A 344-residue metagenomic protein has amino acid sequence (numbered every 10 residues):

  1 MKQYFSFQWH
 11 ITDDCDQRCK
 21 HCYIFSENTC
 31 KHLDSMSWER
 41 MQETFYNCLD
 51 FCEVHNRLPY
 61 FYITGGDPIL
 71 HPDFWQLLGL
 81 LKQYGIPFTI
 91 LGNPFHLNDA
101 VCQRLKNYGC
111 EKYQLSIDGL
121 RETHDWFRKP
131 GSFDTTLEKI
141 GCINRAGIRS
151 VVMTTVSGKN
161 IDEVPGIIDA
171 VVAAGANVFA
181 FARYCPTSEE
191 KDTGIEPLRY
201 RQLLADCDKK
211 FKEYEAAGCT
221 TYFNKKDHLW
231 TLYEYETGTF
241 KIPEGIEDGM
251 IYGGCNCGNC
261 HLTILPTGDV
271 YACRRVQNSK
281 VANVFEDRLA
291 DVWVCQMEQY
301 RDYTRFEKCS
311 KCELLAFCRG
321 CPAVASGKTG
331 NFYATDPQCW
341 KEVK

Functional and structural regions predicted by a protein language model:
M1-E111: Conserved alpha-helical substructure of the radical SAM core
K2-Q3, F25, T29, V270-K344: Flexible mid-to-C-terminal extensions adjoining Fe-S/redox cofactors in radical SAM and related proteins
H10, K31-H32, M36, Y108-K112 (+4 more regions): Radical SAM enzyme [4Fe-4S]-AdoMet core and its adjacent flexible, acidic and glycine-rich loops/tails across
R18, R57, G109, G175-N177 (+2 more regions): Short loop/turn motifs at secondary-structure junctions
F25, T64, S116, A182 (+1 more regions): Conserved residues at the C-terminal ends of beta-strands
E27, H96, L120, G158 (+2 more regions): Positions that flank functional sites
M41, Y200-L203, L289: Hydrophobic/aromatic residues in well-formed alpha-helices
G66-P68, P94-F95, G119, Y252 (+1 more regions): Active-site metal-binding loops of divalent metal-dependent hydrolases
